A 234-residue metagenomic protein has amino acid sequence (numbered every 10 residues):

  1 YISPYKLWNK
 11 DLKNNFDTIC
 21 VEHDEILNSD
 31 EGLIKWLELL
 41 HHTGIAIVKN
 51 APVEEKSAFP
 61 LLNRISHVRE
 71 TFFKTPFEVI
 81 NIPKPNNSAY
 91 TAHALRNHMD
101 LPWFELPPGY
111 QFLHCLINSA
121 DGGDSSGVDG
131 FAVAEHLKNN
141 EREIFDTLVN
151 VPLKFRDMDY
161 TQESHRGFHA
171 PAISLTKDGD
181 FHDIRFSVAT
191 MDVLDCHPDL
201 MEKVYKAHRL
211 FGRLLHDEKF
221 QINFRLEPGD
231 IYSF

Functional and structural regions predicted by a protein language model:
Y1-T18: Extended acidic/polar, glycine-enriched regions that form or flank non-catalytic beta-rich accessory modules
K13-I45, N50-S233: Active-site environment of non-heme Fe oxygenases that use a 2-His-1-carboxylate facial triad
